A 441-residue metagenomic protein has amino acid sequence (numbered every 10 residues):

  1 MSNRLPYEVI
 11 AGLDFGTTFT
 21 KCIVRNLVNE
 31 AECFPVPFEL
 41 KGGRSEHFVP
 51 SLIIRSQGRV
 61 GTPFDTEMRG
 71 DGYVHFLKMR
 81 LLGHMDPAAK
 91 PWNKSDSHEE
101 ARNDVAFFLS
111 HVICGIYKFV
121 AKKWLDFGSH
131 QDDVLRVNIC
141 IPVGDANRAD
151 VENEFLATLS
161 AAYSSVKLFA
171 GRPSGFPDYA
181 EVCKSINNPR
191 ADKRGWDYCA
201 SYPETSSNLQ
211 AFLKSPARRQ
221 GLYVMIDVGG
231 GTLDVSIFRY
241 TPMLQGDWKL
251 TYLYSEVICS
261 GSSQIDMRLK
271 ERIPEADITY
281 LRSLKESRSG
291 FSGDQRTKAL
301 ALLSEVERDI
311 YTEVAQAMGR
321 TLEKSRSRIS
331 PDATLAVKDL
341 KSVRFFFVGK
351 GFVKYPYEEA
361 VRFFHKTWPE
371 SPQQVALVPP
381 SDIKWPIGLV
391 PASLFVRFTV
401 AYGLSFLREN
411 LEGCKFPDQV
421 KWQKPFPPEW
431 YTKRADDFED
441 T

Functional and structural regions predicted by a protein language model:
M1-N93: Early-domain small/polar-rich strand-loop-helix modules and first-structured segments of the mature chain
M1-T17, C22-A31, P87-Y223, R408-K424 (+1 more regions): Nucleotide/phosphate-binding catalytic cleft detector across ATP-hydrolyzing and phosphate-transferring enzymes
A11-L13, H130-V143, Y198-Y202, M225-I226 (+3 more regions): Extended hydrophobic secondary-structure segments that form protein cores and membrane-embedded regions
T17-F19, V143-A149, G229-D234, K350-Y355: Gly/Ser/Thr-rich loops at beta-strand to alpha-helix junctions that form or flank small-molecule/cofactor-binding
C22-I23, C33-K41, L213-D277, T367-S371: Glycine-rich phosphate-binding loop of actin/hexokinase-like ATP-binding domains
S45-Q57, Y240-A315, S393-F395: Glycine-rich phosphate-binding loop plus the immediately following alpha-helix
R69-Y73, S97-Y117, N147-F155, S201-T205 (+4 more regions): Phosphate/oxyanion-binding active-site loops and adjacent basic polyanion-contact surfaces
S201, I278-T441: Helical "lid/coupling" subdomains associated with nucleotide-phosphate turnover
